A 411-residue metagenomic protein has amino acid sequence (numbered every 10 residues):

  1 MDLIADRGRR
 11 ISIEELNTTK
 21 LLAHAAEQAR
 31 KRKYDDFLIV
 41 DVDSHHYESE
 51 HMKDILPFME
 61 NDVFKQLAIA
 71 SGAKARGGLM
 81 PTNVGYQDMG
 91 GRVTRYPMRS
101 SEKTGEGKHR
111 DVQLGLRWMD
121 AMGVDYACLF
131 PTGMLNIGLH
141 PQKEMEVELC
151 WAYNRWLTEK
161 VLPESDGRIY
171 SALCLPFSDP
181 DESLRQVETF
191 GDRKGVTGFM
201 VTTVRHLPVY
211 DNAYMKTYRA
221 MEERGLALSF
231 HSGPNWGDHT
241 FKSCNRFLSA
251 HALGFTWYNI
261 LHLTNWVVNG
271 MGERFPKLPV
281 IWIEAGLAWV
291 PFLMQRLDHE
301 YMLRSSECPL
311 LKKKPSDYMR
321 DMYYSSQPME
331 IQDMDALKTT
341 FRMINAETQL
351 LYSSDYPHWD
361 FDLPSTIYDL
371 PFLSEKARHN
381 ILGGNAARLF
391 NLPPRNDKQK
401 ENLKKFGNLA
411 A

Functional and structural regions predicted by a protein language model:
D2-L38, E50-Y126, R155-P163, R185-E188 (+7 more regions): Mid-to-C-terminal alpha-helical segments outside catalytic/metal-binding sites
L3-I4, E148, V161-L162, D166-Y170 (+5 more regions): Catalytic pocket-lining loop regions of alpha/beta-barrel enzymes, especially the amidohydrolase/enolase/GH5 lineages
Y34, V40-V42, E144-M145, L175-S178 (+1 more regions): Alpha-helical scaffold segments that form or flank carboxylate-/histidine-based iron centers
I39, M98-G105, D120-H140, R168-L175 (+1 more regions): Divalent metal-dependent hydrolysis catalytic cores, especially in the metallo-beta-lactamase
S44-H45, D355-P357: Active-site metal-binding loops of divalent metal-dependent hydrolases
Y47, N235, W359: Active-site loop signature of alpha/beta-hydrolase-fold enzymes
H140, C150-A152: Glycine-rich active-site/cofactor-binding loop and its immediate structural neighborhood
Q142-V147, I367-D369: Short glycine-enriched, charge-decorated loop/helix-capping segments at active-site entrances that position
